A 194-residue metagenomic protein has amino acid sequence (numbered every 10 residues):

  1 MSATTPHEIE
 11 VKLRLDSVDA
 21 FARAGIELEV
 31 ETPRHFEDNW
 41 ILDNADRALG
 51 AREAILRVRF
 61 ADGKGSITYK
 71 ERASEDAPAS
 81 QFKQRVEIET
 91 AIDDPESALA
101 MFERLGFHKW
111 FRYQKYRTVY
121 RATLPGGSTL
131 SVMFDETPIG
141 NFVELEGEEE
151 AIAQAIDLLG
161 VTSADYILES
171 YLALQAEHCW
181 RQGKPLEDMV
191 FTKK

Functional and structural regions predicted by a protein language model:
M1-T129, D165-K194: N-terminal strand-loop-strand beta-hairpin
L15, E146-G147: Conserved residues at beta->alpha junctions
F60-D62, P138, E149: A generic beta-sheet turn/junction motif
K70-R72, T137, E148: Surface loops and adjacent helix of pleckstrin homology
V119-E136, N141-E146: Charged, well-structured binding/catalytic surfaces in domain cores that contact anionic ligands
A153-I167: Long, well-ordered alpha-helical scaffolding segments within enzyme catalytic domains, especially pronounced
